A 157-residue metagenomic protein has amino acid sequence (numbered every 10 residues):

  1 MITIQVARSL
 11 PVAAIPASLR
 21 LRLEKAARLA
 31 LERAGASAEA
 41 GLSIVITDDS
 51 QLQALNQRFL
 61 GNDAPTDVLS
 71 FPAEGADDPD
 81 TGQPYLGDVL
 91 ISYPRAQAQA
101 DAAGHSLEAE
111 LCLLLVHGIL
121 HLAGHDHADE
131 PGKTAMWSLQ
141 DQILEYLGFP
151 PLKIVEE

Functional and structural regions predicted by a protein language model:
M1-L111, L120-E157: An acidic/histidine-cluster motif and surrounding catalytic segment that typifies divalent-metal-assisted enzyme active
L114: Residues within the DNA-recognition helix of helix-turn-helix
